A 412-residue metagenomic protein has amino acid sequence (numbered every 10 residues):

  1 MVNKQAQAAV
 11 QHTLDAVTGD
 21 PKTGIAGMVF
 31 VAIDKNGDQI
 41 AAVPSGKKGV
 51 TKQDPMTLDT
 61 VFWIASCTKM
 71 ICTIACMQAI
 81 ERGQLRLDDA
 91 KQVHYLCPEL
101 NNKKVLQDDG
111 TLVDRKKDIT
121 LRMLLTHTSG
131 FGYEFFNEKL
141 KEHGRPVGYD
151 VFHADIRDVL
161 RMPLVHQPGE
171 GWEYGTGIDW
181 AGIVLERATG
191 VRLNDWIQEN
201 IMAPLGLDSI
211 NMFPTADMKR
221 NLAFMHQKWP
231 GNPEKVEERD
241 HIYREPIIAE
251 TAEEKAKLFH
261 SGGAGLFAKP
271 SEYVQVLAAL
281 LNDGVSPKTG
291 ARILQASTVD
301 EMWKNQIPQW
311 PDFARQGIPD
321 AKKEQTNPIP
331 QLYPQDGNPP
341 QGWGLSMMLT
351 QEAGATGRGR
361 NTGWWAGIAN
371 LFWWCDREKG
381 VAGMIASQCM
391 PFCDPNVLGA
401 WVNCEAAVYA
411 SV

Functional and structural regions predicted by a protein language model:
N3-I64, Q84-D88, N101-D108: Short, conserved catalytic-motif segment at the N-terminal edge
A8-L14, N36-G37, W63-H94, N101 (+3 more regions): Active-site SXXK
V10-D15, I329-P330, A353-R360: Short Pro/Gly-enriched beta-strand edge/turn motifs at strand-loop
T18, I80-E81, L160: Alpha-helix C-terminal capping/helix-coil junction sites
V29-V31, M123-L125, N211, W373-W374 (+1 more regions): Structural recognition of the beta-strand scaffold that forms the well-ordered cores of secreted hydrolase catalytic
D38-I40, Y95-A353: Short, surface-exposed loop or secondary-structure junction motifs that flank catalytic or metal-binding residues
G49-T57, C393-E405: A short, polar/charged loop-to-alpha-helix boundary motif
G344-D394, E405: Low-complexity, glycine/alanine/valine/leucine- and proline-rich hydrophobic stretches
